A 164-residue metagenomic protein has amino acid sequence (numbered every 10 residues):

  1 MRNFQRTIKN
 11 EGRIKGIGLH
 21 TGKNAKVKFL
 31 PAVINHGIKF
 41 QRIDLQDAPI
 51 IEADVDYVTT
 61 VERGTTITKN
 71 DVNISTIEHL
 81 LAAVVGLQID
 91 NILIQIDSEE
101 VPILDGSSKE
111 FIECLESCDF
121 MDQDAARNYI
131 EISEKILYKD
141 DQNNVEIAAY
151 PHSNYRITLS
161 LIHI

Functional and structural regions predicted by a protein language model:
R2-P49: N-terminal basic/disordered segments at the start of proteins
I14-I17, K28, L81, N144-Y150: A generic local secondary-structure boundary/capping motif
L19-T21, P31-V33, L45-D119: N-terminal, charged/glycine-rich beta-strand/loop interface patches
T21, I34, V61, I130 (+1 more regions): A short, structural micro-pattern
G22-N24, G37, N91, S133 (+2 more regions): Broad gene-expression machinery/nucleic-acid interaction feature
K28, Q95, T158-S160: Residue-level recognition of well-ordered beta-strand positions that form the cores of beta-sheet-rich folds across
G106-N144, H152: Long, charge-dense
I162-I164: Conserved small/polar residues in nucleotide/adenosyl-binding loops
